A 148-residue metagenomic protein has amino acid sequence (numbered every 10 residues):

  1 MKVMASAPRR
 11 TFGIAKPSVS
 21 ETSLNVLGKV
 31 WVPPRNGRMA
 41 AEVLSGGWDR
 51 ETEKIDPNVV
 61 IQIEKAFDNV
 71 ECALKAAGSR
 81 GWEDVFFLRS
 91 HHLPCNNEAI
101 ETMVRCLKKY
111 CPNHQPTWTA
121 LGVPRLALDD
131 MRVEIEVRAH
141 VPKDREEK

Functional and structural regions predicted by a protein language model:
M1-K148: Short, polar/acidic, helix-capping and beta-turn segments at strand->helix junctions that line the mouths
